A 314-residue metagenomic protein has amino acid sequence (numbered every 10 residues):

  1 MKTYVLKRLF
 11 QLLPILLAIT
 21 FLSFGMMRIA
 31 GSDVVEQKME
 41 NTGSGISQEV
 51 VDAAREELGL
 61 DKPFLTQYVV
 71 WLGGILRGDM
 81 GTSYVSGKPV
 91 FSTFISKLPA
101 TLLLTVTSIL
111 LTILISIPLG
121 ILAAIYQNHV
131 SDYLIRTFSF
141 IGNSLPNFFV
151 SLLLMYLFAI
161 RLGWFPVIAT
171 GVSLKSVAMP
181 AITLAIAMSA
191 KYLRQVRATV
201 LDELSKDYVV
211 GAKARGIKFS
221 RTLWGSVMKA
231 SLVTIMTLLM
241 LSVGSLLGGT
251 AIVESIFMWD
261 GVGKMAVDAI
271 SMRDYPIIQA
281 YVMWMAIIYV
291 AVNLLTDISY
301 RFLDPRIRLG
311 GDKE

Functional and structural regions predicted by a protein language model:
K2-K7, Q11, P118-L154, V233: Cytoplasmic-entry segments and transmembrane alpha-helices of multi-pass inner-membrane transporters
K2-T3, F94, L98-S131, T170-E314: Alpha-helical transmembrane segments of integral membrane proteins, especially multi-pass inner/plasma-membrane
L12, T20, S44, F140 (+5 more regions): Residue-level recognition of pore/gate-forming positions within transmembrane alpha-helices of multi-pass
L16-L22, I141-F148, L238-G244: Hydrophobic alpha-helical membrane-insertion segments
L16-V69, G163-M179: Hydrophobic alpha-helical transmembrane segments of membrane transport/permease proteins and related membrane-embedded
A18-F21, V106-L110, F149-L154, M283: Hydrophobic alpha-helical transmembrane segments of multi-pass integral membrane proteins
S23-I29, L58-G59, G73, T137-P166 (+1 more regions): Membrane-water interface segments at the C-terminal ends of transmembrane alpha-helices in multi-pass inner-membrane
L60-I117: An internal, D/E-rich "acidic patch" concept
